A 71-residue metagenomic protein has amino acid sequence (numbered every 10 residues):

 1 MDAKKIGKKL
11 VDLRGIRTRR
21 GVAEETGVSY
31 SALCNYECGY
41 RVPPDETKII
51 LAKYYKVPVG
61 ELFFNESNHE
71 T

Functional and structural regions predicted by a protein language model:
M1-R17, F64: A short, Lys/Arg-rich alpha-helix, primarily the initiator
K9, A32-N35, E61: Residue-level recognition of specific faces of alpha-helices
I16-N35: Short alpha-helical DNA-recognition segment
S29-A32, P44, P58: Short coil turns linking two alpha-helices in DNA-binding domains
C38-Y40, S67: Residue-level detection of the helix-turn-helix DNA-binding "recognition helix"
E46-E61: DNA major-groove recognition helix of helix-turn-helix/homeodomain DNA-binding modules
E61-T71: Short amphipathic recognition helices of helix-turn-helix/homeodomain-type DNA-binding modules
